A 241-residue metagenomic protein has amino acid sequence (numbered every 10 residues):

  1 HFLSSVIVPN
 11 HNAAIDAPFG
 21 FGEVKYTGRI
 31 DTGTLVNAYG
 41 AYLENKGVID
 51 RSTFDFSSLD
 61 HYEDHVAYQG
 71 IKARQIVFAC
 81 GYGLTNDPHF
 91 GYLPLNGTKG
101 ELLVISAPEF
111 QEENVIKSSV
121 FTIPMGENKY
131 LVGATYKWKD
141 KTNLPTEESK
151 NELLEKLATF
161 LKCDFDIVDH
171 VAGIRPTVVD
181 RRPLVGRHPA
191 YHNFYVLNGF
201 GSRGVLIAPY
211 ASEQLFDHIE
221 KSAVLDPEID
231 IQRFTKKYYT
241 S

Functional and structural regions predicted by a protein language model:
H1-H11, N114, S222-E228: A short alpha-helix-loop-beta-strand transition element characteristic of N-terminal alpha/beta dinucleotide-binding
H1-K46, D50: Flavin (FAD/FMN) cofactor-binding and adjacent substrate-gating region of FAD-dependent oxidoreductase domains
L43, G47, L161, L215-A223: Short, hydrophobic alpha-helical segments
V48-H65: A conserved short coil-to-beta-strand element within the FAD-binding core of flavoproteins
D50, V77, Y195-L197: Hydrophobic/aromatic beta-strand patches that form the interior of the parallel beta-sheet core in alpha/beta enzyme
V66-Q75: Core beta-strand elements of the Rossmann-like FAD/NAD(P) dinucleotide-binding domain in flavoenzyme oxidoreductases
Q75-H192: Active-site substrate-recognition segment that forms the wall of the catalytic cavity or substrate channel
D166-S241: C-terminal catalytic lobe of FAD-dependent flavoproteins
